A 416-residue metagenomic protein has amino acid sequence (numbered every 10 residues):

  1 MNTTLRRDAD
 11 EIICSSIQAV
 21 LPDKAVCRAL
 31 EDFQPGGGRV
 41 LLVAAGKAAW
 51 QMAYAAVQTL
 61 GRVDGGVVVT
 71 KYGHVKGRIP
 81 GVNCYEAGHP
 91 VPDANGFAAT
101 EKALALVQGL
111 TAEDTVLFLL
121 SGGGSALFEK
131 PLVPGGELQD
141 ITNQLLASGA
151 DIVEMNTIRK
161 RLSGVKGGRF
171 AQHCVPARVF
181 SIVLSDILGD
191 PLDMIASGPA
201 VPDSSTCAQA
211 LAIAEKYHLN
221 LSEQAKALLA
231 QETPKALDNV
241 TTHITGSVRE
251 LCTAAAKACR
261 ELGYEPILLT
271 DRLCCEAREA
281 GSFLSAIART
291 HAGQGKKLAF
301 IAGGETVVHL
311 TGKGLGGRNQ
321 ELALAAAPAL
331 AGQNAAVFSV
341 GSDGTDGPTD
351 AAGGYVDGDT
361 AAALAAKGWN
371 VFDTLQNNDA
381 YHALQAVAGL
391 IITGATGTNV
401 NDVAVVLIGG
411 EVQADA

Functional and structural regions predicted by a protein language model:
M1-V43, Q51-M52: An N-terminal, well-structured beta->alpha segment
V43-A45, V67-T70, L117-G122, S181-I187 (+3 more regions): Short beta-strand segments
A55-G65, I79-C84, L104, Q108 (+5 more regions): A glycine- and small-aliphatic-rich helix-loop capping segment at beta-alpha/alpha-beta transitions that lines
T70-E113, E154, I158-R159: Glycine-rich oxoanion-binding loops at beta->alpha junctions
P134-N220: Internal gly/pro-rich beta-alpha loop/helix module that stabilizes soluble enzyme cofactors or their anionic handles
R159, A177-F180, P202-F283, I287: Accessory alpha-helical/coil subdomains and C-terminal extensions that flank or cap enzyme catalytic cores
G263-S339, G347-P348: Active-site segments that bind and position negatively charged phosphate/pyrophosphate groups
L324-A416: Internal helix-turn-beta structural module
